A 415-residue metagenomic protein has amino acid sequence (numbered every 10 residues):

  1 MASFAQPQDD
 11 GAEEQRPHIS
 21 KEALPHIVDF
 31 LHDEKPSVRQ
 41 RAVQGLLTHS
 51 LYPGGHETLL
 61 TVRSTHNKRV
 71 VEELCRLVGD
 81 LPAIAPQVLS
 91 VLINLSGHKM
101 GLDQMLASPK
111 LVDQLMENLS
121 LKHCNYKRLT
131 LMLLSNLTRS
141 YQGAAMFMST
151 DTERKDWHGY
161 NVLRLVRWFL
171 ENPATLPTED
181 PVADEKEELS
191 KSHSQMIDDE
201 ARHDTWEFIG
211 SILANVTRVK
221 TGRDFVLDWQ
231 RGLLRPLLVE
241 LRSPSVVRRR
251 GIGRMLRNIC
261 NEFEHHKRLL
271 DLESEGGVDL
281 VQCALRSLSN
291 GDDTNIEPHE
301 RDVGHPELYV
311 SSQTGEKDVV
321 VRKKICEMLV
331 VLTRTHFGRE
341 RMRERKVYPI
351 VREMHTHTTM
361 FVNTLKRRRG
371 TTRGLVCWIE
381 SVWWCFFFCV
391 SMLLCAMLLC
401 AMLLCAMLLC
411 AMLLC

Functional and structural regions predicted by a protein language model:
A2-D9, H26-L31, R39-H56, E73-R76 (+10 more regions): Alpha-helical solenoid repeat architecture
A12-H26, F30-V71, A85-P86, L95-V112 (+5 more regions): Elongated alpha-helical scaffolds that mediate protein-protein interactions in large eukaryotic proteins, primarily
H26-V28, V70-C75, Q114-E117, N161-F169 (+5 more regions): Buried hydrophobic core positions in alpha-solenoid tandem helical repeats
E34-K35, D80-P82, K122-H123, A174 (+4 more regions): Short inter-helical turns and helix N-cap capping residues of alpha-solenoid HEAT/ARM repeat scaffolds
K122-R231: Solenoidal tandem-repeat scaffolds enriched in leucines and small polar residues
F169-A201, S287-V320, R369: Acidic, Ser/Thr- and Gly/Pro-rich intrinsically disordered linkers and low-complexity segments that flank or connect
P236-V239, S243, V247-N363: Structured C-terminal portions of repeat-based eukaryotic scaffold domains
W378, W383-W384: Tryptophan (W) side chains
